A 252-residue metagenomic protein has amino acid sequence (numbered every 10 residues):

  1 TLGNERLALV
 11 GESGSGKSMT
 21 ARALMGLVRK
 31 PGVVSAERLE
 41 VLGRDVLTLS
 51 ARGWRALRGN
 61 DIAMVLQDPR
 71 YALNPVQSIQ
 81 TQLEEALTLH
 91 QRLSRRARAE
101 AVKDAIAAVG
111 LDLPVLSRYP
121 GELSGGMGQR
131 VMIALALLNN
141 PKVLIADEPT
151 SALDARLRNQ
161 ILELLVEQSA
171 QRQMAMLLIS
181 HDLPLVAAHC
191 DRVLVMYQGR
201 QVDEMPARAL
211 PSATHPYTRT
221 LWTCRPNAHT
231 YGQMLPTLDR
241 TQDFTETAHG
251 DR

Functional and structural regions predicted by a protein language model:
R6, L116, E204-R252: Short catalytic/signature loops enriched in Gly
V33, V46-A63, T81, L89 (+1 more regions): ABC ATPase NBD coupling module
D45, A97-P114, W222-T223: Conserved ABC ATPase "signature" region
Y119-L123, M127: Conserved ABC ATPase signature
L138-K142: A short, proline-enriched helix->beta-strand linker immediately N-terminal to the Walker B motif in ABC-type P-loop
V186-A188: A short, surface-exposed alpha-helical micro-motif characterized by mixed small hydrophobic and charged/polar residues
